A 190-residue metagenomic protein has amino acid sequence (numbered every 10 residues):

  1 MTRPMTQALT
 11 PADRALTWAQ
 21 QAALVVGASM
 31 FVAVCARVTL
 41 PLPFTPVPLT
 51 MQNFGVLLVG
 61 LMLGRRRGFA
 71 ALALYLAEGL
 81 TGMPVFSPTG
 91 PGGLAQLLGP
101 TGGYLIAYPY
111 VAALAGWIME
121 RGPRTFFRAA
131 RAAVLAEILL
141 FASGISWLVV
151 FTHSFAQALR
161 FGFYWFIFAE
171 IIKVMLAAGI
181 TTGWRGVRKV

Functional and structural regions predicted by a protein language model:
M1-F69: Hydrophobic transmembrane alpha-helices
M1-M5, L80-P88, T152-Q157: Peri-membrane helix termini and adjoining interfacial loops of integral membrane proteins
T2-D13, Q20, V34, G92-A142: Short helix-perturbing small/polar motifs within transmembrane alpha-helices
A22-G27, F54-L58, G68-A73, T101 (+4 more regions): Hydrophobic alpha-helical transmembrane segments
F31, C35, T39, V59 (+12 more regions): Alpha-helical membrane-inserting segments
T39-L114: Alpha-helical membrane segments and adjacent membrane-interface helices in multi-pass membrane proteins
T45, G122-V190: Membrane-embedded alpha-helical hairpins and interfacial helices in multi-pass inner-membrane proteins
T89, I118, L159: Short, flexible helix/strand-to-coil boundary loops that buttress conserved ligand/catalytic motifs in alpha/beta
